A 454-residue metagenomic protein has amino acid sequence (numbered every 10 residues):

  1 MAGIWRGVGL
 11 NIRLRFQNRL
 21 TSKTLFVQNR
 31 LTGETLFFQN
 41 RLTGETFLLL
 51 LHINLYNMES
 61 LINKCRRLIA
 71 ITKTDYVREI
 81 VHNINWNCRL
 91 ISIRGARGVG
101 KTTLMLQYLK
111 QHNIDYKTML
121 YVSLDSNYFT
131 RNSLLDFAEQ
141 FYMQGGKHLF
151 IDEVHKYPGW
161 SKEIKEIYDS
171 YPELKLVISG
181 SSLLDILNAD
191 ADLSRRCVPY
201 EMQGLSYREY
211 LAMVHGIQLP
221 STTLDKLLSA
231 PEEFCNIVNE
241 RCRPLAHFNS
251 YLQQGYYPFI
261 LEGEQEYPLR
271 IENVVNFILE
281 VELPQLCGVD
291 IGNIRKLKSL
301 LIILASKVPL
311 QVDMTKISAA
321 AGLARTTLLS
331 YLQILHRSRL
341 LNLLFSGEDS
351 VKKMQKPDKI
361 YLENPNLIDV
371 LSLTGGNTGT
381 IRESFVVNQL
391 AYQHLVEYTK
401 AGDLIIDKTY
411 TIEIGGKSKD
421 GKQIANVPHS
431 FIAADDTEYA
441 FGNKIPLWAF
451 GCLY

Functional and structural regions predicted by a protein language model:
E45-T46, L51-I71, Q107, Q111 (+3 more regions): A cross-kingdom feature that marks ATP-driven nucleic-acid transaction machinery
L51-C65, R208, A212-P365, D369: Interdomain hinge/linker elements that couple catalytic modules in large macromolecular machines
L68-N85: Pre-Walker A adenine-sensing motif
I93: Hydrophobic anchor at the beta1->P-loop junction of P-loop NTPases
K101: Conserved lysine of the Walker
L104: Hydrophobic positions on the alpha1 helix immediately C-terminal to the Walker A/P-loop
K117-G145: Short glycine-rich substrate-engagement loop in P-loop NTPases that contacts/grips substrate
L184-P199, V214-H215: Short regulatory helix/loop adjacent to the ATP-binding pocket of P-loop NTPases
